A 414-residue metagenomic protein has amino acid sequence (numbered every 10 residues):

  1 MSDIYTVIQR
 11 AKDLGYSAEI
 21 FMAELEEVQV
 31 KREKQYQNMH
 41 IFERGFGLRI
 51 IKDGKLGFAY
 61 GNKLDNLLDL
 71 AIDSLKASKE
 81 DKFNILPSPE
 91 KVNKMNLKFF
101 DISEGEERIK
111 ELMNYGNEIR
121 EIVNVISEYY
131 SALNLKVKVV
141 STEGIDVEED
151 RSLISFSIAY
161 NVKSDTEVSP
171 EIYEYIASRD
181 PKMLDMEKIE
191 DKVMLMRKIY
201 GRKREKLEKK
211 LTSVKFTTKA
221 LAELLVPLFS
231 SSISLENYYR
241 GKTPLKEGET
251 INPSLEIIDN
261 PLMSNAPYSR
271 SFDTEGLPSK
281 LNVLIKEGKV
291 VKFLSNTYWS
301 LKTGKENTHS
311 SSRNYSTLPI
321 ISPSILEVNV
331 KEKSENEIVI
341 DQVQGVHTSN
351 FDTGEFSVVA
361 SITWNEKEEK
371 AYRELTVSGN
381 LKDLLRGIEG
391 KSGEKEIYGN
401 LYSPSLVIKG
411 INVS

Functional and structural regions predicted by a protein language model:
M1, E26-K79: N-terminal alpha-helical targeting/anchoring segments
I4-Q9, L14-V28, N66-D150, M183-A222 (+1 more regions): Acidic low-complexity segments
I8, Y36-M39, M113-R120, T142-D150 (+7 more regions): A generic local secondary-structure boundary/capping motif
L14, L245-S414: Dual-mode signal for accessory low-complexity, basic/Gly-rich regions
S17, E43-G47, I51, V125 (+8 more regions): Broad gene-expression machinery/nucleic-acid interaction feature
V28-K34, L135-S152, V168-E174, L224-S230 (+4 more regions): Short acidic, glycine/serine/threonine-rich loops at helix termini
M39-K52, V147-A177, L284-K286, V359-N365: Short beta-strand elements
L228-G248: Mature, solvent-exposed C-terminal subdomains and processed small-chain segments of exported/organellar
